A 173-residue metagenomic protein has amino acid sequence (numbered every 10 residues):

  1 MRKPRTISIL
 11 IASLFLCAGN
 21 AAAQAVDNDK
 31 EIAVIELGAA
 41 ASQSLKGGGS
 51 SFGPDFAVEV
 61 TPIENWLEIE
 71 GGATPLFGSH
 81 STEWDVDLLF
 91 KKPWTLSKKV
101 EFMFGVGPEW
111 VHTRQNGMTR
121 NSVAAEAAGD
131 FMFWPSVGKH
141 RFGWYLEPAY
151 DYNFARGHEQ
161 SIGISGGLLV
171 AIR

Functional and structural regions predicted by a protein language model:
M1-I32: Cleavable N-terminal export/targeting peptides
N20-P75, L169-R173: Short glycine/proline- and aromatic-enriched beta-strand/turn motifs that initiate or cap beta-hairpins
I32-V34, G143, S161: A general secondary-structure signal for short beta-strands and their flanking turns/coil in non-transmembrane regions
E36, M103-G105, S165: Short glycine/serine/threonine-biased micro-segments
A40-P54, P75-W84, R114-S122, Y152-G163: Solvent-exposed loop/turn segments connecting transmembrane beta-strands in outer-membrane beta-barrel proteins
A57-S136, F142: Gram-negative (and chloroplast) outer-membrane scaffold detector with strong preference for beta-barrel transmembrane
F133, E159-R173: Outer-membrane beta-barrel "beta-signal"
W144-P148: Internal, hydrophobic beta-strand segments that form the core of beta-sheet-rich folds
